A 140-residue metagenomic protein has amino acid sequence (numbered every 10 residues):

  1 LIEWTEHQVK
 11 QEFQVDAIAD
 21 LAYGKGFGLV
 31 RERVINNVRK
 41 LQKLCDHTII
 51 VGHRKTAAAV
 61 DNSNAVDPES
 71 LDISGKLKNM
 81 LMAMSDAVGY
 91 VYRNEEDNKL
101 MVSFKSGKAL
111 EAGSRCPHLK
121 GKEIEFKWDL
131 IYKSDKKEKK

Functional and structural regions predicted by a protein language model:
L1-N79: P-loop NTPase motor core
L1-T5, R115, K127-I131: P-loop NTPase motor domains
V9, G89, Y132-K136: Generic secondary-structure transition motif, activating predominantly at the C-termini of alpha-helices
F27-I35, R39, S85-V91, E123-L130: Low-complexity, flexible helical/coil segments
T48-E125: Phosphate-binding/switch region of NTP-binding enzymes
F126-K140: Glycine- and charge-rich intrinsically disordered segments
